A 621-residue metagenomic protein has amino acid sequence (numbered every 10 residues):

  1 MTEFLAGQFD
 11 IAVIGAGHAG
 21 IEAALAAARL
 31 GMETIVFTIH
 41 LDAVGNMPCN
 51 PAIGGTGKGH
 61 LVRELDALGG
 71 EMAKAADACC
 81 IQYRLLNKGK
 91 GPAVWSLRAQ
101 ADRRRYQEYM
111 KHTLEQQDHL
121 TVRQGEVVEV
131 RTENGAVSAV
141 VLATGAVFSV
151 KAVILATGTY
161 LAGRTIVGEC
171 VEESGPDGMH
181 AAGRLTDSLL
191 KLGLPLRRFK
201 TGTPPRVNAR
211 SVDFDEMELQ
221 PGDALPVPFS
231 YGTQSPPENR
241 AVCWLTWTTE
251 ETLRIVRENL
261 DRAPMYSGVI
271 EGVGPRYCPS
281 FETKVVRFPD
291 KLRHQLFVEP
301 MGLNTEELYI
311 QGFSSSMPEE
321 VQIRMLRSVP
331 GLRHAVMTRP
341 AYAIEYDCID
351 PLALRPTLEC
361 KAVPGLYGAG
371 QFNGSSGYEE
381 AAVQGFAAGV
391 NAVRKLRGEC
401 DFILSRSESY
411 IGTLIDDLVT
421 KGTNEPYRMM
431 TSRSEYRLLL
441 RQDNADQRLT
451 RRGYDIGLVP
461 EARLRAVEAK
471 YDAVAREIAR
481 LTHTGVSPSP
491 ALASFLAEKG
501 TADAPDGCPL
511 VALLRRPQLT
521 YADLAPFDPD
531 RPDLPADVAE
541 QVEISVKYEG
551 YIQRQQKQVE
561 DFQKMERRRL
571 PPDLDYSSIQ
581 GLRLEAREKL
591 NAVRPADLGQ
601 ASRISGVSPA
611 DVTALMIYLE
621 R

Functional and structural regions predicted by a protein language model:
L5-A19: Beta1/beta-strand and adjacent pyrophosphate-binding region of the FAD-binding site in flavoprotein oxidoreductases
G7-Q8, L25-E129, A152, A156-P176 (+4 more regions): Conserved N-terminal/central alpha/beta ligand/cofactor-binding core
H40, T186-I323, T420-A493, A497-G507 (+1 more regions): An anion/pyrophosphate-binding glycine-rich loop and adjacent beta-alpha core in soluble alpha-beta enzymes
R131-V147: Conserved beta-strand-loop-beta-strand element in the redox core of flavoprotein oxidoreductases
Y309-S375, I403-D416, P532-K589, R594: A glycine-rich dinucleotide-binding beta-alpha-beta segment and adjacent secondary-structure elements that constitute
Q371-E379, E435-R437: Glycine-rich phosphate/pyrophosphate-binding beta-alpha loops
A381-F402: Internal hydrophobic alpha-helix adjacent to the cofactor/substrate pocket in enzyme cavities
R433, L439, T450-D455, V459-V612 (+1 more regions): Extended, charge-enriched "interface" segments that sit outside catalytic cores
